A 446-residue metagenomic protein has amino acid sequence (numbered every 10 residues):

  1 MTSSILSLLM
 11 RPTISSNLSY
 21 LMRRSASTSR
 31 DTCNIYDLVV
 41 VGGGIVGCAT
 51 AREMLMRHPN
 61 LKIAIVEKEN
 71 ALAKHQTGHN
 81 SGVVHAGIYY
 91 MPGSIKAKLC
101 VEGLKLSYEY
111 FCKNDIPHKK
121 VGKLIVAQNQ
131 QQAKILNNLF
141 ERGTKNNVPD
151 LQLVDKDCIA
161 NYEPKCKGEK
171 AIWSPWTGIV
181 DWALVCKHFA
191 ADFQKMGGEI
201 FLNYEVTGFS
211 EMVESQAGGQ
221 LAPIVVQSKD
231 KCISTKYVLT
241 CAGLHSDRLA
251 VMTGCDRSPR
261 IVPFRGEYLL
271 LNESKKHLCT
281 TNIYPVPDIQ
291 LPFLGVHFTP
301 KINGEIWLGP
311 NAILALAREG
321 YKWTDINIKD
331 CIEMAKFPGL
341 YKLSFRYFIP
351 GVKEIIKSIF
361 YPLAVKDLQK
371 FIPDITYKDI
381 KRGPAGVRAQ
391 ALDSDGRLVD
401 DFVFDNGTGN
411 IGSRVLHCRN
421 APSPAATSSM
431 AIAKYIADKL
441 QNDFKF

Functional and structural regions predicted by a protein language model:
T32-V46, A64: Beta1/beta-strand and adjacent pyrophosphate-binding region of the FAD-binding site in flavoprotein oxidoreductases
A49, F209-I328: Flavin-dependent oxidoreductases
L55-G78: Glycine-rich FAD pyrophosphate-binding loop
G82-Y162, G168, G295-V296, E305 (+1 more regions): Dinucleotide-binding Rossmann-like beta1-alpha1 core, especially the glycine-rich loop that anchors the ADP
P92-E102, V126-I135, W173-D192, F201 (+2 more regions): Short beta-strand to alpha-helix junction loop
I172-Y237, C241, M430, K434-K439: Helical element adjacent to the flavin cofactor pocket in flavoenzyme catalytic cores
D256-S258, S274-K276, K301-A385: Flavin-binding catalytic cores
L343-F446: C-terminal catalytic lobe of FAD-dependent flavoproteins
